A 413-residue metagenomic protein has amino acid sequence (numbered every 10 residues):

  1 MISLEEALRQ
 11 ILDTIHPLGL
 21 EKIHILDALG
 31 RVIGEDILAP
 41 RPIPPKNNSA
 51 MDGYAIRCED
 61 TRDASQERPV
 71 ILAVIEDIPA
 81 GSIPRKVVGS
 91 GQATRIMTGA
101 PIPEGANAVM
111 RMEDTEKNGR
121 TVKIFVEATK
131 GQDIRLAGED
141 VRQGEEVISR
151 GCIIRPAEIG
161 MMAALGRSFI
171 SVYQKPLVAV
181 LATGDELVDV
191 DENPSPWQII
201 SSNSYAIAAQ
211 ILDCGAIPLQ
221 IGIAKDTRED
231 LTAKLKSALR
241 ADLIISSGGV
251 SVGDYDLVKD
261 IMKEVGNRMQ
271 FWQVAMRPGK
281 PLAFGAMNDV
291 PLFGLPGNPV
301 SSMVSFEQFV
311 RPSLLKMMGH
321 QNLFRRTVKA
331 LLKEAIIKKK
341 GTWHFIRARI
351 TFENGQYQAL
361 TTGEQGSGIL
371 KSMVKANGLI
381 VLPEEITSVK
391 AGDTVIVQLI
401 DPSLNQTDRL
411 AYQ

Functional and structural regions predicted by a protein language model:
M1-L4, L8, E21, I25 (+15 more regions): Generic structural signal for well-ordered, non-membrane alpha-helical segments in soluble metabolic enzymes
I2, E21-G30, E35, G81 (+2 more regions): Flexible glycine/proline-rich
I2, P40-P42, Y54-Q220, G363 (+2 more regions): Short, glycine/charged-enriched hinge/interface segments at domain edges or termini
I2-A64, I154: Intrinsically disordered, low-complexity, positively charged segments
L4-E5, S168-L295, P299-S305, Y412-Q413: Helix-rich terminal scaffold detector
L12-G19, D36, I102, E145-C152 (+7 more regions): Structural signal for hydrophobic packing residues in well-ordered secondary-structure cores of soluble enzyme domains
I56-C58, V109-R111, V147-R150, K263 (+3 more regions): Short beta-strand-to-turn element immediately C-terminal to the catalytic PLP-Schiff-base lysine in fold type I
